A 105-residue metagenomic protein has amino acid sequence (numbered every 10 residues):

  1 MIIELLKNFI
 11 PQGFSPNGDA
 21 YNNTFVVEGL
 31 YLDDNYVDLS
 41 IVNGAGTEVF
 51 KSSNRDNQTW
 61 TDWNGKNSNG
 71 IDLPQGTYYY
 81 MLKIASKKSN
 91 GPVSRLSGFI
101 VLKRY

Functional and structural regions predicted by a protein language model:
M1-Y105: Short loop/turn motifs at secondary-structure boundaries
